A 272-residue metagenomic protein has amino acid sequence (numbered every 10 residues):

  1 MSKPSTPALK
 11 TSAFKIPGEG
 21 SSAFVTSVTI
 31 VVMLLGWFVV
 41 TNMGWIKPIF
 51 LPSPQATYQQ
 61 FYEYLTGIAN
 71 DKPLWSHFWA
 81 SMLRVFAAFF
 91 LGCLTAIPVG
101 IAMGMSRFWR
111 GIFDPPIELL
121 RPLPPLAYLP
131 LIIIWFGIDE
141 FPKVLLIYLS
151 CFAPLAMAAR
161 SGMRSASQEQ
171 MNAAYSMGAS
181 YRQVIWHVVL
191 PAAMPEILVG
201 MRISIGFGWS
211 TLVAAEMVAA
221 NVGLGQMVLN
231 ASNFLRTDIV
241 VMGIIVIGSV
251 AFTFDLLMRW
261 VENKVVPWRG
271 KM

Functional and structural regions predicted by a protein language model:
M1-V31, L256-M272: Transmembrane alpha-helical segments of polytopic membrane transport and secretion proteins
K15-I16, M43-F90: Periplasmic/extracellular loop-to-transmembrane helix junction in inner-membrane transport proteins
Y62, W75-A87, R110, I117-L120 (+7 more regions): Alpha-helical membrane-interface segments at transmembrane helix boundaries
A87-I117: Transmembrane-helix boundary motif in ABC transporter permease subunits
E118-P154, S161-G162: Generic hydrophobic transmembrane alpha-helix motif, especially the helices
I134, M163, S210-I247, V266-M272: Glycine-rich helix-loop "coupling/hinge" segments at transmembrane-helix boundaries in multipass transporters
L145, L149, Y181-A214, D238 (+4 more regions): Transmembrane alpha-helices
A158-G200, L224: Short cytoplasmic-facing helical segments at TM-TM junctions of multi-pass membrane proteins
